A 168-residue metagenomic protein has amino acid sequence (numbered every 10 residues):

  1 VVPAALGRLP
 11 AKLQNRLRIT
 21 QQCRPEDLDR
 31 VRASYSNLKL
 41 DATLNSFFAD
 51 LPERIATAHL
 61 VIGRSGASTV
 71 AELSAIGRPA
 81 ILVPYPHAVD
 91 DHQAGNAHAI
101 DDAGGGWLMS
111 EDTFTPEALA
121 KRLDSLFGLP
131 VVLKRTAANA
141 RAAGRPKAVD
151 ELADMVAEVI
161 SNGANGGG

Functional and structural regions predicted by a protein language model:
V1-V61, A94-H98, D102, M109-A118: Donor-nucleotide binding loops and adjacent catalytic segments primarily of GT-B fold Leloir glycosyltransferases
F47, A67, Y85-V89, D112-T113: Short, acidic/turn-prone active-site loops that include or flank metal/cofactor- and phosphate-binding residues
P52, V70-R78, H98: Short alpha-helical segment that forms part of, or immediately flanks, the ligand-binding pocket in carbohydrate-active
A56-V70, R78: Acidic donor-binding loop of glycosyltransferase active sites
G63, P79-D90: Short hydrophobic beta-strand element within catalytic cores of glycosyltransferases and related nucleotide-activated
R122-L126: Receiver (REC) domain switch/output surface
V132-P146: A short, well-ordered alpha-helix in the C-terminal region of glycosyltransferases
R145-G168: C-terminal alpha-helical cap of glycosyltransferases
